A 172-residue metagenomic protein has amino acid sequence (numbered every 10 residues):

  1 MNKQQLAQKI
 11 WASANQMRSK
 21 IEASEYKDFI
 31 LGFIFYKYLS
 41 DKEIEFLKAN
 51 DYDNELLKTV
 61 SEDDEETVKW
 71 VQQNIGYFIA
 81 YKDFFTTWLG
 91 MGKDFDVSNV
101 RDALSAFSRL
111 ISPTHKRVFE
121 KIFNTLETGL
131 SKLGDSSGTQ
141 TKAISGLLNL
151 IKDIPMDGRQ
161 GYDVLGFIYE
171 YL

Functional and structural regions predicted by a protein language model:
M1-L172: Non-catalytic, mostly N-terminal accessory regions of nucleic-acid modification and defense proteins
